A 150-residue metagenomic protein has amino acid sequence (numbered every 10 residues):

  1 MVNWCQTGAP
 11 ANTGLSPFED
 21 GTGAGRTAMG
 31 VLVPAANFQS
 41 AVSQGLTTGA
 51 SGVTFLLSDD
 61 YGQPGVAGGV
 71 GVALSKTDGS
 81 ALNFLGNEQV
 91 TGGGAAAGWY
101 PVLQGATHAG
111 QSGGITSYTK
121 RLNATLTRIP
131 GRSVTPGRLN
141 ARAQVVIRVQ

Functional and structural regions predicted by a protein language model:
M1-Q150: Mature extracellular/passenger domains of Gram-negative fimbrial/pilin and adhesin proteins
